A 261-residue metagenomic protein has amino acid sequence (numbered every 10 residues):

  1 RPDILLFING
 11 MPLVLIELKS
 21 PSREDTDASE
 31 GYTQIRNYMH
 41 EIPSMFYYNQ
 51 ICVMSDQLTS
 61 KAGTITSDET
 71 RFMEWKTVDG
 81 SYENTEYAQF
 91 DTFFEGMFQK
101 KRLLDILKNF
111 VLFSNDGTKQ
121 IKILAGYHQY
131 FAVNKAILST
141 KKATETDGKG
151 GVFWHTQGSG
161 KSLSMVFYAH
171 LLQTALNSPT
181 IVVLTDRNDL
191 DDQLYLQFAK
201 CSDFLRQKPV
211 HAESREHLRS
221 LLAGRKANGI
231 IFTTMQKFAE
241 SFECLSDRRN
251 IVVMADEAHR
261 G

Functional and structural regions predicted by a protein language model:
R1-T180, D189-K208, K226-I230, R248-N250: ATP-dependent helicase/translocase motor core
R23, L190, K237, R260-G261: Residues immediately C-terminal
D56-L58, R187, T233-K237, E257: A short beta-strand-to-loop transition that corresponds to the Sensor-1 phosphate-sensing loop of AAA+ P-loop ATPases
V183-T185: Short beta-strand-centered segment that lines the nucleotide-binding/catalytic pocket of NTP-utilizing
N188, V210-R219, M235-E240: Conserved helicase motor
Q193, E240-S241: Phosphate- and divalent-cation-binding pockets in alpha/beta enzyme and binding domains that engage nucleotide-derived
E213-I231, C244-R248: Conserved motor-coupling elements within RecA-like helicase/translocase cores
S246-G261: SF2 helicase catalytic motif II
